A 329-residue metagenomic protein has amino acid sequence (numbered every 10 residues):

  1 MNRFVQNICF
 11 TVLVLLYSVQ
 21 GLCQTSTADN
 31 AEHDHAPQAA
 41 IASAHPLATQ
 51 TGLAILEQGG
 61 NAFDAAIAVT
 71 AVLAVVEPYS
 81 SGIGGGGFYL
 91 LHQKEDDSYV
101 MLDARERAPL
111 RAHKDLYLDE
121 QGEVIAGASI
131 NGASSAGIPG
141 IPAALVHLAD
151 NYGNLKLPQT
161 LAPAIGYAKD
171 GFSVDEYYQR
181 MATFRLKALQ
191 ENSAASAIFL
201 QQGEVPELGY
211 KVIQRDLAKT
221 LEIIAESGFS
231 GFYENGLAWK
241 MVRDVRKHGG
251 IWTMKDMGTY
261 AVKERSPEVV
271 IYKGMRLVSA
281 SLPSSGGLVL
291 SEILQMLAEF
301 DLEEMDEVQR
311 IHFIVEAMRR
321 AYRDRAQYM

Functional and structural regions predicted by a protein language model:
M1-C9: Bacterial N-terminal signal peptides that target proteins for export
S18-V19: N-terminal signal peptide c-region/cleavage motif recognized by signal peptidases
Q24-Q50, A54, A62-S227, F232-E234 (+2 more regions): Noncatalytic scaffold domains of N-terminal-nucleophile
E292: Protein kinase glycine-rich loop
F300-M329: Internal maturation/activation junctions in enzymes
